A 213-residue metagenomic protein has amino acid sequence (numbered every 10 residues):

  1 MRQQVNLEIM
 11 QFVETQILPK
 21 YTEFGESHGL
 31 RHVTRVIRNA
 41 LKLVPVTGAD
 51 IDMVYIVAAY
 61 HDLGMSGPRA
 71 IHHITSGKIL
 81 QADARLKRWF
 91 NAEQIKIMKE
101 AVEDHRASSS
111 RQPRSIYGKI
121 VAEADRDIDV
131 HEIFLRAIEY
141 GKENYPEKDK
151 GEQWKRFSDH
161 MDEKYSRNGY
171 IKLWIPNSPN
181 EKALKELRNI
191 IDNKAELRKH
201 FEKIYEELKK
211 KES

Functional and structural regions predicted by a protein language model:
M1-P19: Short alpha-helical hairpin
Q3, T22-T47, Y60, S110-S213: Divalent metal-dependent phosphate-bond-processing catalytic cores, especially two-metal-ion Mg2+/Mn2+ enzymes that act
Q11-T15, L30-R38, D52, I56-V57: Short amphipathic alpha-helical segments
Y21, V44, D62-G67, A84 (+2 more regions): Short amphipathic alpha-helical interaction patches enriched in hydrophobic/aromatic residues with interspersed Lys/Arg
V36-I37, I71-L86: An active-site-proximal "capping" alpha-helix that borders the catalytic cofactor pocket
I51-P68, H72-S76, I97-R106: His-Asp-centered metal-binding catalytic motifs of divalent-metal-dependent phosphohydrolases/nucleases
I79-R114: Hydrophobic, well-structured mid-protein blocks that either form specific transmembrane helices
